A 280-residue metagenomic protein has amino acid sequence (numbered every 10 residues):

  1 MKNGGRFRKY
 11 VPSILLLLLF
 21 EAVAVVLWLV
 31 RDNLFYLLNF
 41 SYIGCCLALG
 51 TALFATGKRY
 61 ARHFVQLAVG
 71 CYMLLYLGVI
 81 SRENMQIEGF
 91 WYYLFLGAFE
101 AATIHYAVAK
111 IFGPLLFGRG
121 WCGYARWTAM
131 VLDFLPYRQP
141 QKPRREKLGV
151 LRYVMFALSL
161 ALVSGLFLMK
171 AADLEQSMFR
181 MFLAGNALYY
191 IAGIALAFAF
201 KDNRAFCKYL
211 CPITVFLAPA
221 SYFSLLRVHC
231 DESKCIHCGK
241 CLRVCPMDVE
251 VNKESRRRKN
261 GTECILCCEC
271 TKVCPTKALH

Functional and structural regions predicted by a protein language model:
M1-D248, N252, T262, K272 (+1 more regions): Non-ligating segments of multi-cofactor redox enzymes
E254-C267: Short linker/helix segments within small regulatory modules
